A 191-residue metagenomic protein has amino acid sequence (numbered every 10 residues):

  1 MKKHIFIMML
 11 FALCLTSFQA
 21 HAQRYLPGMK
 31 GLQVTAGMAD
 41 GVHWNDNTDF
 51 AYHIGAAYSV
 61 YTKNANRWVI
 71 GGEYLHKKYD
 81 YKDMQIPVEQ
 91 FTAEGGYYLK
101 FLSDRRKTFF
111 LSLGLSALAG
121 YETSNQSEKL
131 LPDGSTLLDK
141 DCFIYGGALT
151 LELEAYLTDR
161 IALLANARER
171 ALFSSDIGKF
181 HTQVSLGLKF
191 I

Functional and structural regions predicted by a protein language model:
M1-M29: Cleavable N-terminal export/targeting peptides
K3, R24, G28-K30, N64-N66 (+2 more regions): Short coil turns and loop connectors of transmembrane beta-barrels in diderm outer membranes and organellar homologs
H21-I70, G187-I191: Short glycine/proline- and aromatic-enriched beta-strand/turn motifs that initiate or cap beta-hairpins
G28-K30, T48-I54, P87-A93, F109 (+2 more regions): Residues that define the transmembrane beta-barrel architecture of outer-membrane proteins
G41-W44, Y79-I86, D133-D139, R170-S175: Extracellular loop and loop/strand-boundary signature of outer-membrane beta-barrel proteins
I54-A56, A93-Y97, L113, L149-L151 (+2 more regions): Membrane-embedded beta-strands of outer-membrane beta-barrel proteins, especially the hydrophobic/small aromatic
A57-L131, F190-I191: Gram-negative (and chloroplast) outer-membrane scaffold detector with strong preference for beta-barrel transmembrane
L75-K78, G147-I191: Predominantly the C-terminal beta-signal and adjacent terminal strand-loop region of outer-membrane beta-barrel
